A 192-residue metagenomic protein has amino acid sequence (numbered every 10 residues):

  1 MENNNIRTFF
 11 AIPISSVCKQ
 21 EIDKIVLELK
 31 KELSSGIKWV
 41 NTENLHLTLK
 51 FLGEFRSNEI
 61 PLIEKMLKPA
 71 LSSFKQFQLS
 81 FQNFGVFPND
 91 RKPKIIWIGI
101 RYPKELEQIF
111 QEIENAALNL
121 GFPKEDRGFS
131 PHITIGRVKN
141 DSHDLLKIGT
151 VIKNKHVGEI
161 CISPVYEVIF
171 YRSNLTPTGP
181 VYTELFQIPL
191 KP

Functional and structural regions predicted by a protein language model:
M1-P192: Histidine-dependent nucleotide/RNA phosphoesterase domain, centered on the 2H-phosphoesterase fold with its duplicated
